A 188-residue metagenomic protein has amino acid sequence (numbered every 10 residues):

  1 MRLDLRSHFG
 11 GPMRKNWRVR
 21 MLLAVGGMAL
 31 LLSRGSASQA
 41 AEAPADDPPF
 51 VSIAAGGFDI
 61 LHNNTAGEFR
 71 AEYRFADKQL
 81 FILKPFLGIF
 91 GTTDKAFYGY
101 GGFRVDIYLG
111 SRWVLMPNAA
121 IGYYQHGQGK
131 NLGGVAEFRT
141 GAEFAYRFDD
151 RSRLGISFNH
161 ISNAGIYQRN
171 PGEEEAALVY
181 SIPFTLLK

Functional and structural regions predicted by a protein language model:
M1-D46, L187-K188: Cleavable N-terminal export/targeting peptides
P49, K78-L83, S111-L115, D150-I156 (+1 more regions): Repeated loop/turn-to-beta-strand initiation elements of outer-membrane beta-barrel proteins
V51-A55, P85-I89, L115-A119, F144 (+1 more regions): Membrane-embedded beta-strand positions of outer-membrane beta-barrel proteins
A54-F58, R74, G88-T92, R104-D106 (+2 more regions): Outer-membrane beta-barrel pore domains and translocons
G57-G67, I89-Y100, G127-V135, G165-E173: Solvent-exposed loop/turn segments connecting transmembrane beta-strands in outer-membrane beta-barrel proteins
N64, P171-K188: Outer-membrane beta-barrel "beta-signal"
G67-A71, L83-P85, F97-F103, F138-A142 (+1 more regions): Hydrophobic, lipid-facing positions within transmembrane beta-strands of outer-membrane proteins
Y73-D77, V105-I107, Y146, H160 (+1 more regions): Residue-level signature of outer-membrane beta-barrel architecture
